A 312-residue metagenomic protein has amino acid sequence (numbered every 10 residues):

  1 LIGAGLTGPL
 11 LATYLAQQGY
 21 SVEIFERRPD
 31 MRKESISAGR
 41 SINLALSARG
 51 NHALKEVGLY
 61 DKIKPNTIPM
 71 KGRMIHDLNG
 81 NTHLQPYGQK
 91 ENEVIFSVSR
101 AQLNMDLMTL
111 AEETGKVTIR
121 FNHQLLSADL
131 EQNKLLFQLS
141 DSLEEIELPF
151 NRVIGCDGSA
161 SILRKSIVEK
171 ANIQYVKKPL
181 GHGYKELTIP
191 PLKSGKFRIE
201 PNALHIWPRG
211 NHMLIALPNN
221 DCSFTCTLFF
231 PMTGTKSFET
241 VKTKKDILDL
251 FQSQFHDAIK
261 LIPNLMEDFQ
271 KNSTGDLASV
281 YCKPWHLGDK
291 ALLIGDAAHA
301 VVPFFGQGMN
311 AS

Functional and structural regions predicted by a protein language model:
I2, A16-G39: Glycine-rich FAD pyrophosphate-binding loop
I2, F25, C156, I294-D296: Active-site flanking residues adjacent to catalytic metal/cofactor-binding acidic residues
A4-Q17, L187, S273-S312: Conserved mid-domain beta->alpha element of the FAD-binding
T7, D30, A160: Conserved Rossmann-like nucleotide-cofactor binding loop
L11-Y20, A53, T114: A short, Lys/Arg-enriched amphipathic alpha-helix followed by its capping loop at the start of a domain
V22, T118, E147, N151-V153 (+1 more regions): Hydrophobic "anchor" residues on beta-strands that sit immediately upstream of conserved functional sites
E34-L110: Active-site-adjacent segment of FAD-dependent monooxygenases/related oxidoreductases
T109, H123, S127, Q132-L277 (+1 more regions): Conserved FAD-binding catalytic core of PHBH/FMO-like flavoproteins
